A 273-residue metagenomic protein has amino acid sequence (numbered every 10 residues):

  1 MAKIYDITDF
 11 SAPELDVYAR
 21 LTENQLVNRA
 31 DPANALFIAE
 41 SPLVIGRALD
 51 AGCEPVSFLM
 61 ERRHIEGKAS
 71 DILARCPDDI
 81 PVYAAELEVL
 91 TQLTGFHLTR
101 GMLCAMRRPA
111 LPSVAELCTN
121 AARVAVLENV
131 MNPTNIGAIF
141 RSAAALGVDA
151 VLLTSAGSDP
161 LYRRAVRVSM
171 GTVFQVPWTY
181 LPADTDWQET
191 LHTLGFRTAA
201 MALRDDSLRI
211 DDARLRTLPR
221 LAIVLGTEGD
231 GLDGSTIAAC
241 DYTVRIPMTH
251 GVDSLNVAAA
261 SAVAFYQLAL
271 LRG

Functional and structural regions predicted by a protein language model:
M1-D71, G157-S158: Boundary-proximal intrinsically disordered activation/regulatory segments immediately upstream of a helical core
I4-S11, P81-E86, V176-D186: Short acidic-hydrophobic, aromatic-tinged amphipathic segments that line or gate anion-handling sites
I7, F37, E128-N129, T154-S155 (+3 more regions): Glycine- and other small-residue-rich loops at beta-strand/loop junctions that grip anionic moieties
G67-D79, S235-T236: Short, aromatic/basic amphipathic alpha-helical patches
M102-C104, S142-L146, G157-V173, G234-G273: Structured adenosyl-cofactor binding patch, chiefly the S-adenosyl-L-methionine
R107-D206: RNA substrate-binding interface of SAM-dependent RNA methyltransferases
A199-V252: Active-site/ligand-binding-proximal alpha/beta "capping" segment
